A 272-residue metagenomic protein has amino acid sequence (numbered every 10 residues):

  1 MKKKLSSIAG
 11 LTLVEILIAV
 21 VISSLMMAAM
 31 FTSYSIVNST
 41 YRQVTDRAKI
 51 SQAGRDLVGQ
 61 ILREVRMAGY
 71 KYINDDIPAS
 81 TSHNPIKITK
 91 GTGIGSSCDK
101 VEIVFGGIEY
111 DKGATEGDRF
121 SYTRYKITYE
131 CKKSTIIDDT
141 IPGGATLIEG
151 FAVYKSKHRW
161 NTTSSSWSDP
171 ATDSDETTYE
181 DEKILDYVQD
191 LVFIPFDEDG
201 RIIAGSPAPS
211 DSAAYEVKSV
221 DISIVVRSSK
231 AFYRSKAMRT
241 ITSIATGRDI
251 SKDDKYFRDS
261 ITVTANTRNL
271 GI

Functional and structural regions predicted by a protein language model:
K2-K4, I8-Y70, I272: Aliphatic-rich helix starts adjacent to a transmembrane/signal segment
S7, I73, D197: Acidic surface patches and DE-rich sequence motifs
I16, T123, A213-E216: Exposed loop/turn and edge beta-strand positions of beta-sandwich/beta-sheet ligand-binding modules
S35, R66, Y70, I108 (+5 more regions): Residue-level marker of positions within ordered structural domains that often coincide with functionally constrained
L57-V58, L62-V65, V101, S212-I224: Hydrophobic, aliphatic-enriched repeat segments that assemble into extended interaction scaffolds in large eukaryotic
V65-K100, G205, A237: Short, glycine/small-hydrophobic-rich surface segments
S82-E198, S219, T262: Surface-exposed loop/linker segments characteristic of extracytoplasmic
I94, A171, E176-I272: Short linear sequence signals and composition-biased patches located at protein termini or domain-edge surfaces
